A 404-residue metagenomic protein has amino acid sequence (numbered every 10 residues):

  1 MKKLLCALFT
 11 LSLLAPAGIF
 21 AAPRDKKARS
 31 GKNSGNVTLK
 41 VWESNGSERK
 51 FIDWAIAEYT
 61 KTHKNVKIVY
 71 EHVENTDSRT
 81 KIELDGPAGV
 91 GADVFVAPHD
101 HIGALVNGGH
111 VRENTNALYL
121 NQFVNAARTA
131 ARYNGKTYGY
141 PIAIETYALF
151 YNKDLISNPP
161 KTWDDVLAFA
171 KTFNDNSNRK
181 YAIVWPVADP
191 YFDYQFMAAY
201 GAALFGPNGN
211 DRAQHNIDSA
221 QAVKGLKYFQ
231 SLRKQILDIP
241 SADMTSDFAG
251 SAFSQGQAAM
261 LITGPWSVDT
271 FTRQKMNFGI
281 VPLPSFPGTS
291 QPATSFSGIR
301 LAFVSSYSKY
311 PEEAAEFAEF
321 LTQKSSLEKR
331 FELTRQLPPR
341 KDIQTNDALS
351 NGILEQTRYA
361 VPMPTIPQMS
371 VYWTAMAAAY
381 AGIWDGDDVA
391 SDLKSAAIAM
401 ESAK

Functional and structural regions predicted by a protein language model:
P23, H99-A148, N158-F169, S177 (+2 more regions): Hinge/lid segment of periplasmic solute-binding proteins
K26, R358-K404: Conserved C-terminal helix/tail region of periplasmic/extracytoplasmic solute-binding proteins
G31, R112, N116-F123, S177 (+3 more regions): Short, solvent-exposed loop/beta-turn-alpha elements that line the ligand-binding surface or hinge of extracytoplasmic
W54, E58-N125, R132, K153-K161 (+5 more regions): Extracytoplasmic "Venus flytrap"/periplasmic binding protein-like
A92-D93, L120-D154, Y181-W185, P292-T294 (+1 more regions): A structural signal for short loop-to-beta-strand junctions that line the ligand-binding cleft of periplasmic/secreted
Y138-I142, Y147, L167-Q214, A258: Extracytoplasmic/periplasmic solute-binding protein
F169-A170, D211-A242: Glycine-centered hinge/linker elements that transmit conformational signals in sensory and ligand-binding systems
G264-N277, P284-A378: C-terminal lobe and pocket-closing loops of periplasmic/extracytoplasmic Venus-flytrap solute-binding proteins
